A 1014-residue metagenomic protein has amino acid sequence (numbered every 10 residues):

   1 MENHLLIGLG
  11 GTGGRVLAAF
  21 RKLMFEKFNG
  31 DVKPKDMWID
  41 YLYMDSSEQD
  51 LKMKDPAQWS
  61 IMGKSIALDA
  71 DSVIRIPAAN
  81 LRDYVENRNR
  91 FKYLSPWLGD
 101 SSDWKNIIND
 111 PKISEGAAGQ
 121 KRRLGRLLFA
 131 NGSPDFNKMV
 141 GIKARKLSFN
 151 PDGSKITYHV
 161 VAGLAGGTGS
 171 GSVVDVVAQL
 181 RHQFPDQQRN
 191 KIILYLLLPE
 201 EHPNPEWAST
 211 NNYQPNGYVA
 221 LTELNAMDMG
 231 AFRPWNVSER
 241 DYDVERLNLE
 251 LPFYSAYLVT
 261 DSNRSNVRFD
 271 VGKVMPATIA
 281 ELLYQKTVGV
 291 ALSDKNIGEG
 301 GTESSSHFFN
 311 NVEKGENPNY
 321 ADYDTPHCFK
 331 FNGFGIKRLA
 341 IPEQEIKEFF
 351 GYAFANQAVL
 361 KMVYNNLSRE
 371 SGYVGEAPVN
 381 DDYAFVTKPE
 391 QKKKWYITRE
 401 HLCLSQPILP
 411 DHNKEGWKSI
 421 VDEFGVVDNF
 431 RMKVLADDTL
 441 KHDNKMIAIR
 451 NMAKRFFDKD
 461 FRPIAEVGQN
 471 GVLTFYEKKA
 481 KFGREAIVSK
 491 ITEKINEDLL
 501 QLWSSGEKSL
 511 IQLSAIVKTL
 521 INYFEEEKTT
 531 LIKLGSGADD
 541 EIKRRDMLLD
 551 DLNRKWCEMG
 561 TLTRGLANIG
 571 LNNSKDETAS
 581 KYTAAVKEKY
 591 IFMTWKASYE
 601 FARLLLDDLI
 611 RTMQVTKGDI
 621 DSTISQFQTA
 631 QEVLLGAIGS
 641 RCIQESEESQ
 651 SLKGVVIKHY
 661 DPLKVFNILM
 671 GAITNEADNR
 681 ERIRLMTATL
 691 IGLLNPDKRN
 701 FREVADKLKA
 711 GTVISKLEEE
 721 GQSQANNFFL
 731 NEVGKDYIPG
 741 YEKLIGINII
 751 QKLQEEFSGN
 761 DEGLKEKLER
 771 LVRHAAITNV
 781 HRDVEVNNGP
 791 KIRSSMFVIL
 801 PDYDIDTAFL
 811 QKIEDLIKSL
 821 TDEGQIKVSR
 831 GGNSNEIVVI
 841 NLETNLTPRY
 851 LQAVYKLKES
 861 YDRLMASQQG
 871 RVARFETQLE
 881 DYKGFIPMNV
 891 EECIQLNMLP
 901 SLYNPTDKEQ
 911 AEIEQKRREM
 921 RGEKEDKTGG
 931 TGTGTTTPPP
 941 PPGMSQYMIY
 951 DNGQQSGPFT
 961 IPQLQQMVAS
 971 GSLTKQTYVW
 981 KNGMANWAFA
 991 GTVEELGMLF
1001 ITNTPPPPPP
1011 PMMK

Functional and structural regions predicted by a protein language model:
E2-H4, G8, T12-F25, N29-I156 (+3 more regions): Terminal, contiguous helix-loop blocks that mediate binding/assembly
A162-G163, D951: Short glycine-centered, acidic/aromatic-flanked micro-motifs in structured strand/loop junctions that mark active-site
S170-V174: Conserved nucleotide-sugar donor-interacting segment of glycosyltransferase catalytic cores, predominantly GT-B
G922-K1014: Protein-protein interaction regions
